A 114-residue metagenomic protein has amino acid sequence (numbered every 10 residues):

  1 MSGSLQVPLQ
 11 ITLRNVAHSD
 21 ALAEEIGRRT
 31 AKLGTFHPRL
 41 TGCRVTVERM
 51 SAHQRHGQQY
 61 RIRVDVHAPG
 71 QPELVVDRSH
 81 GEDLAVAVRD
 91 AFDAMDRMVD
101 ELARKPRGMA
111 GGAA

Functional and structural regions predicted by a protein language model:
M1-A114: N-terminal, polar/charged subdomain of small-to-medium soluble alpha/beta proteins
